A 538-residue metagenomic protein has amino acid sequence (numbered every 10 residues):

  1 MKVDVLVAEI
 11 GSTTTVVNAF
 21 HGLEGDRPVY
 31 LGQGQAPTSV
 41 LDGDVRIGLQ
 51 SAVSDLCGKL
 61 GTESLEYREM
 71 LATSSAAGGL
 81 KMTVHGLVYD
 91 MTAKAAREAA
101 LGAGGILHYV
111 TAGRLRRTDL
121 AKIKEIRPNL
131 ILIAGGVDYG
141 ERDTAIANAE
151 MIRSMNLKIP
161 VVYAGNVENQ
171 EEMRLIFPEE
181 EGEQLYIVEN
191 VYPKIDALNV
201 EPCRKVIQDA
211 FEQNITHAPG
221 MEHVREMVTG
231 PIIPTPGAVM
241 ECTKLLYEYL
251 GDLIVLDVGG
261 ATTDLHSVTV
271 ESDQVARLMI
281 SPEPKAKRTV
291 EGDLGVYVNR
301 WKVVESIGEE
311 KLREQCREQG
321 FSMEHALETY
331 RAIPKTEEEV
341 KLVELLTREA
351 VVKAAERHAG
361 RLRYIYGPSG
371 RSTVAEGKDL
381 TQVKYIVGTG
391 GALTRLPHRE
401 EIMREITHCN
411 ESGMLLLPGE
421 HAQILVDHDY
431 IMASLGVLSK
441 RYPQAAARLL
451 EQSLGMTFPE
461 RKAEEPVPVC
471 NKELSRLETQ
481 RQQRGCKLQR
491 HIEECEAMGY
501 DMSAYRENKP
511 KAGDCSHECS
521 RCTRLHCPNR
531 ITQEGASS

Functional and structural regions predicted by a protein language model:
M1-V7, L23-G43, I47-D252, E339-A350 (+7 more regions): Nucleotide/phosphate-binding catalytic cleft detector across ATP-hydrolyzing and phosphate-transferring enzymes
L6-T15, D257-A261: Asp-based phosphoryl-transfer active-site loop
A19-L23, G86, S267-T269: Residue-level signal for short segments within beta-strands and strand-turn junctions of well-structured beta-sheet
P28, G34-T38, K244, E248-R317 (+1 more regions): Glycine-rich phosphate-binding loop of actin/hexokinase-like ATP-binding domains
K302-Y364: A glycine- and small/hydrophobic-rich beta-loop-beta segment that serves as a flexible "lid/hinge" or phosphate-binding
C470, L474-L477, G485-G535: Cysteine-cluster motifs in flexible loop/terminal segments that predominantly coordinate metals
